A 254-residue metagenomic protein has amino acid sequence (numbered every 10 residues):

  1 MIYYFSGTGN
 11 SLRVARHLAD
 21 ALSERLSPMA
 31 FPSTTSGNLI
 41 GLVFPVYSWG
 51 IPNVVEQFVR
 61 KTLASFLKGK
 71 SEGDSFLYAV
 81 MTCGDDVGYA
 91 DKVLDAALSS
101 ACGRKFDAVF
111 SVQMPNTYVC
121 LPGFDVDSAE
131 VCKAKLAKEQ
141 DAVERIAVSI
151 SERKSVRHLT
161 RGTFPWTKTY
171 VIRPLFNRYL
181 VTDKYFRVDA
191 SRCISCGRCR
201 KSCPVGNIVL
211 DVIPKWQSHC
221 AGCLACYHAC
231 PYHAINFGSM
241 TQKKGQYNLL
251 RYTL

Functional and structural regions predicted by a protein language model:
M1-Y3: Extreme N-terminal starter segment of soluble prokaryotic enzymes
G7-V14, L18-F31, S36-F44, S48-L175 (+2 more regions): FMN-binding flavodoxin-like domain, especially the glycine-rich phosphate-binding loop
S33-T34, K70, Y179, K201 (+1 more regions): Generic structural signal for beta-strand residues in well-ordered domains
Y78-V80, D183-Y185, D211: A short, structure-level motif marking secondary-structure boundaries and short turns
G162-S195, K201: A mid-sequence, solvent-exposed acidic-amphipathic segment
V188, I194-K215, A221, A225-Q242: Iron-sulfur cluster-binding cysteine motifs and their immediate structural context in ferredoxin-like electron-transfer
Y247-Y252: Active-site-proximal loop/hinge segments that shape catalytic or ion-binding/gating pockets
